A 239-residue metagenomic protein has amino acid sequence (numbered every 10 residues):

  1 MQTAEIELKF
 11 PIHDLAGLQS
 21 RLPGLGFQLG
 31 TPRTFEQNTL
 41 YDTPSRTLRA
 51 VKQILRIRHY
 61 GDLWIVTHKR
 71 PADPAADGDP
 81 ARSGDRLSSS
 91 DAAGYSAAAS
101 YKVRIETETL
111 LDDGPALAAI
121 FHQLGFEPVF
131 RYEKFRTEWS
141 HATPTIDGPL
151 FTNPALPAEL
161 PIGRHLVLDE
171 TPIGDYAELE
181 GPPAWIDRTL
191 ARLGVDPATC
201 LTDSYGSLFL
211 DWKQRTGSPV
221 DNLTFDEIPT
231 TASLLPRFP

Functional and structural regions predicted by a protein language model:
M1-P80, L87-G163, T199-P239: N-terminal strand-loop-strand beta-hairpin
E5-E7, I173-Y176: Phosphate/nucleotide-binding catalytic core
I12-L15, P182-I186: Helix N-cap motif at beta-to-alpha junctions
H59-G61, P172, P183: A generic beta-sheet turn/junction motif
S83, L87, R192-G194: Edge beta-strand at a domain terminus
E108, E178-E180: Active-site scaffold segments
L166-I173, E180: A contiguous pocket-lining binding segment that forms or flanks enzyme active sites
A184, L190-L201: A hydrophobic, small-residue-rich beta->alpha segment in the mid-to-C-terminal subdomain of diverse proteins
